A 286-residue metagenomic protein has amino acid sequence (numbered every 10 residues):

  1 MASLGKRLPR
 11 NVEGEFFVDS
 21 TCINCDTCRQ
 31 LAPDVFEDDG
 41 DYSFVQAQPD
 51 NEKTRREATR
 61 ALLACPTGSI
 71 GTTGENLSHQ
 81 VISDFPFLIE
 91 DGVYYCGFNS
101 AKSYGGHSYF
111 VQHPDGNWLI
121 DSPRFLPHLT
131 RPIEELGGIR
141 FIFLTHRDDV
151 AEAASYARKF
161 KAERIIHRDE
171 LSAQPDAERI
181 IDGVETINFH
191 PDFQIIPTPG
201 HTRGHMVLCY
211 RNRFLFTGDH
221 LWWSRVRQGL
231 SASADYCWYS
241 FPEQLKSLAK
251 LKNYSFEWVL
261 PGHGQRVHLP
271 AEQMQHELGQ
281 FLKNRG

Functional and structural regions predicted by a protein language model:
L4-I23, E37-R56: Ferredoxin-like iron-sulfur electron-transfer modules
T27-G40, L62-G74: Iron-sulfur cluster-binding cysteine motifs and their immediate structural context in ferredoxin-like electron-transfer
G40-D41, N117-L119, F125-P127, R140-F141 (+3 more regions): Metallo-beta-lactamase
N51-P114, S255, Q273-H276: Zn-dependent metallo-beta-lactamase
N76-D91, R131-E134, A151-R203, Y236-Y239 (+1 more regions): Metallo-beta-lactamase
G97-L136, H146: Hydrophobic alpha-helical segments and helix pairs
N99-G106, R168-G183, S224-S231: Active-site-proximal loop/helix segment associated with metal-binding centers of metalloenzymes
I139-D149: Metallo-beta-lactamase
